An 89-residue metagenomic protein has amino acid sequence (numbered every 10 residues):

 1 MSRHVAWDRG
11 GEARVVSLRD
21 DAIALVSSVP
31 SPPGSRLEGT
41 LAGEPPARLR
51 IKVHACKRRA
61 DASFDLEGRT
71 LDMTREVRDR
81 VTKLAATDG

Functional and structural regions predicted by a protein language model:
M1-G89: Structured alpha-helical
